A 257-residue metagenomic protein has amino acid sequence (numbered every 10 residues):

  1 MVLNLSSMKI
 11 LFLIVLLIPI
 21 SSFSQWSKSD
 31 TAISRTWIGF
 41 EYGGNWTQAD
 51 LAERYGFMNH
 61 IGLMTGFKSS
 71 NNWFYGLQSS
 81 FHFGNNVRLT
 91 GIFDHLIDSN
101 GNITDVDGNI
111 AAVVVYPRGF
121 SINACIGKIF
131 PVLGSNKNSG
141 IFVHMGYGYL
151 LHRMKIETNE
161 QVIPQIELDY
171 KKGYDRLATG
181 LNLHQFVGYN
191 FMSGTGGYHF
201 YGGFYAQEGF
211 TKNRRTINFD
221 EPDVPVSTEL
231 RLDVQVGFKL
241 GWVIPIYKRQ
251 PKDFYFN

Functional and structural regions predicted by a protein language model:
I10-I20: Sec-dependent N-terminal signal peptides
Q25-Q78, G241, P245, N257: Short glycine/proline- and aromatic-enriched beta-strand/turn motifs that initiate or cap beta-hairpins
Q25-R35, N72, V132-G140, M192-F200 (+1 more regions): Short loop/turn motifs that connect adjacent beta-strands in outer-membrane beta-barrel proteins
S34, F57-I61, Y116-I122, S139 (+3 more regions): Residues that define the transmembrane beta-barrel architecture of outer-membrane proteins
F40-G44, L63-F67, S79, I122-K128 (+4 more regions): Residues on the lipid-exposed face of transmembrane beta-strands in outer-membrane beta-barrel proteins
N45-T47, H82-N86, I129-P131, G148-M154 (+3 more regions): Structural signature of outer-membrane beta-barrel domains
A49-R54, N86-G119, H152-G180, T211-D220 (+2 more regions): Extracellular/periplasm-exposed beta-strand and loop segments of Gram-negative cell-envelope proteins, dominated by
Q185, F191-N257: Predominantly the C-terminal beta-signal and adjacent terminal strand-loop region of outer-membrane beta-barrel
